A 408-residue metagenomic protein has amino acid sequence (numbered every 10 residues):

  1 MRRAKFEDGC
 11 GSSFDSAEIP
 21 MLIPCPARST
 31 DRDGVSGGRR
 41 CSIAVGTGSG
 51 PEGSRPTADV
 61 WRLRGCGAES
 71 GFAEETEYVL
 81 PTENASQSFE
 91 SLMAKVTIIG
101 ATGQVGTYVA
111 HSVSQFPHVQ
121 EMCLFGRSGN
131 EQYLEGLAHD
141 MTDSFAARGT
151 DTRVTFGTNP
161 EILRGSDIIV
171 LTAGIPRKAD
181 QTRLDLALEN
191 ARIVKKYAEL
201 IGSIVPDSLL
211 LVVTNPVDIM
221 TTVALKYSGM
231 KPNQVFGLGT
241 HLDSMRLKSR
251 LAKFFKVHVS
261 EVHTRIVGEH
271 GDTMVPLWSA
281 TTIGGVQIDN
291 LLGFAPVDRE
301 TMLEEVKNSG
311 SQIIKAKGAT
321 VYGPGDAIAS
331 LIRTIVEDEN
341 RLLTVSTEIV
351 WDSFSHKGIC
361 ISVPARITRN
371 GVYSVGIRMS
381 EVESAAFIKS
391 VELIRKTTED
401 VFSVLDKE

Functional and structural regions predicted by a protein language model:
A17-M21, R28: Intrinsic low-complexity, disordered N-terminal segments enriched in polar/charged/small residues
T102: Conserved glycine-rich cofactor-binding loop
V105: Hydrophobic/small residue at the entry helix of a nucleotide-binding pocket
E121-S166, F402: Conserved N-terminal Rossmann-fold NAD(P) cofactor-binding segment
A146-D207: Rossmann-like NAD(P)-binding element
T182-S249: Rossmann-like NAD(P)(H) cofactor-binding subdomain of soluble oxidoreductases
S228-Q234, D243-E408: C-terminal substrate-binding/catalytic lobe of Rossmann-fold NAD(P)-dependent dehydrogenases
